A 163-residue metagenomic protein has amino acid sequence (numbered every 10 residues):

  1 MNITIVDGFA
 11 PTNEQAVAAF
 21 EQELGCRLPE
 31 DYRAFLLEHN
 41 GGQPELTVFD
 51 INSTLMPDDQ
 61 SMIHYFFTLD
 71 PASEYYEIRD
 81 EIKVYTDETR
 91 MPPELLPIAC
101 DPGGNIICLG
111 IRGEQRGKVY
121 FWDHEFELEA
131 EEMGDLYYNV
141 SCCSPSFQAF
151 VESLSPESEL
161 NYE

Functional and structural regions predicted by a protein language model:
M1-N105, E157-E163: A surface-exposed partner-binding patch
P102, G113, E125: Short, flexible active-site-adjacent loop segments at beta-strand->alpha-helix junctions, enriched in small/polar
I106-R112: Short, surface-exposed beta-strand/loop micro-motifs that present aromatic residues
E114-V119: A short alpha->loop->secondary-structure connector
W122: Catalytic core of non-heme Fe(II) oxygenases with the double-stranded beta-helix
E125-V151: Compact, glycine/acidic-enriched structural inserts
Q148-L160: A short, amphipathic alpha-helical segment
